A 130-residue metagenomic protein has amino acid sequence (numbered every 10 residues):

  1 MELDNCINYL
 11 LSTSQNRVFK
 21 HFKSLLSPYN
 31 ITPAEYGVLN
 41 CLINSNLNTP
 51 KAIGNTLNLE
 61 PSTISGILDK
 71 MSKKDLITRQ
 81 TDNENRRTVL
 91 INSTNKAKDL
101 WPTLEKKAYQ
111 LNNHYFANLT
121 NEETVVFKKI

Functional and structural regions predicted by a protein language model:
M1-Y29, L76: N-terminal leader segment of winged-helix/HTH proteins
N5, A52-N55, N95, D99: Residue-level preference for short helical/loop micro-motifs built around acidic side chains
S12-Q15, N40-N44, E105: Short, locally clustered residues in the helix-turn-helix/winged-helix DNA-binding domain
F19, D69-K129: Charged, amphipathic alpha-helical coiled-coil/dimerization segments
K20-T63: N-terminal helix-turn-helix DNA-binding core of bacterial DNA-binding proteins
